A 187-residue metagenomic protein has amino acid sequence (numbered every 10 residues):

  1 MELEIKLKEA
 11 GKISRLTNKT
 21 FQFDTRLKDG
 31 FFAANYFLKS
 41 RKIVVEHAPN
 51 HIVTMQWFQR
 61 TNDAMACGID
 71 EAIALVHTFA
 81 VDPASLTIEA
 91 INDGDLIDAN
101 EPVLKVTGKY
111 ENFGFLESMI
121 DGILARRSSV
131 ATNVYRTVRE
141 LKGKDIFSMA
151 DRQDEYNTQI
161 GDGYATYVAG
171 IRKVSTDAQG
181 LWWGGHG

Functional and structural regions predicted by a protein language model:
M1-G114, M119, R127: Flexible, solvent-exposed loop/hinge segments and secondary-structure transition points
E4-I13, D95-I97, L104-G187: Buried, small/hydrophobic-residue-enriched core segments of structured protein domains
